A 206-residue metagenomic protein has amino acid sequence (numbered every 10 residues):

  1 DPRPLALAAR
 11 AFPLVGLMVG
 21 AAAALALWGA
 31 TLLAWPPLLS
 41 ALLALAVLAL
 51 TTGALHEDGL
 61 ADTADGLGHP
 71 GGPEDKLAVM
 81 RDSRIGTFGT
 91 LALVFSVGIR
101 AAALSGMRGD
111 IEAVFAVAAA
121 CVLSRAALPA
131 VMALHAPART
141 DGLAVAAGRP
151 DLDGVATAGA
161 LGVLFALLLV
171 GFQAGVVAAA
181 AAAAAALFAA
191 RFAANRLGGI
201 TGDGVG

Functional and structural regions predicted by a protein language model:
D1-G53, E57, A61, L67-L77 (+1 more regions): Hydrophobic alpha-helical transmembrane segments
